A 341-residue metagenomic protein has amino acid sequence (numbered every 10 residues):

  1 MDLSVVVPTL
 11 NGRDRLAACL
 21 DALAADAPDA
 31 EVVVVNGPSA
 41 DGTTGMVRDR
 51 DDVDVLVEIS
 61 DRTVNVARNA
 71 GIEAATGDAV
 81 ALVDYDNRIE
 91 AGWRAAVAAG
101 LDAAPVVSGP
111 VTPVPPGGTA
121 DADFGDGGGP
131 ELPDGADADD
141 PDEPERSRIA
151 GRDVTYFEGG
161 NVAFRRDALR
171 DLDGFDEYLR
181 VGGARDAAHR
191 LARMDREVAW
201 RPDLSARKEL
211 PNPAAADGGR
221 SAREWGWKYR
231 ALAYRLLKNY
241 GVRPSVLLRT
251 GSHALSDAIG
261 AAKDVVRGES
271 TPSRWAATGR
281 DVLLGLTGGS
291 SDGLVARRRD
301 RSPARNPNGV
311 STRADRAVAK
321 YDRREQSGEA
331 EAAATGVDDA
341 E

Functional and structural regions predicted by a protein language model:
D2-S4, E31, D186: Cell-envelope/extracellular polymer assembly enzymes that use nucleotide-activated donors
L10-A27: Short, well-formed alpha-helical segments that are part of the catalytic scaffolds of diverse glycosyltransferases
L16-A18, D41-D49, G92: Acidic helix N-cap motif at the loop->helix transition within catalytic regions of sugar-transfer enzymes
G45, E58-A75, A96: Glycine-rich, basic loop-to-helix element that forms the pyrophosphate-binding segment of sugar-nucleotide handling
V80: Short aromatic/hydrophobic "clamp" motif used to bind/position activated sugar donors
R88-A122: Conserved donor NDP-sugar-binding/catalytic core segment of glycosyltransferases
G160-F164, A168-D173, Y178-S205, L210: A short, conserved alpha-helix in the catalytic core of glycosyltransferases
R223-A231, G241-E341: Non-catalytic, C-terminal membrane-associated alpha-helical segments of glycosyltransferases
